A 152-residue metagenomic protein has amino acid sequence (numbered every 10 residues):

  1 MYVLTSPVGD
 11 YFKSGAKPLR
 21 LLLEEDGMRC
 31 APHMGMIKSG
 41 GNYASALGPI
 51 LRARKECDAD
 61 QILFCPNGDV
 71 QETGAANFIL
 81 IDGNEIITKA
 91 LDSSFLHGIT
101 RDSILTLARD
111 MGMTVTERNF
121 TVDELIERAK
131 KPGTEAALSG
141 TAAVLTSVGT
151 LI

Functional and structural regions predicted by a protein language model:
Y2-I152: Helix-start/capping segments and mature chain N-termini
